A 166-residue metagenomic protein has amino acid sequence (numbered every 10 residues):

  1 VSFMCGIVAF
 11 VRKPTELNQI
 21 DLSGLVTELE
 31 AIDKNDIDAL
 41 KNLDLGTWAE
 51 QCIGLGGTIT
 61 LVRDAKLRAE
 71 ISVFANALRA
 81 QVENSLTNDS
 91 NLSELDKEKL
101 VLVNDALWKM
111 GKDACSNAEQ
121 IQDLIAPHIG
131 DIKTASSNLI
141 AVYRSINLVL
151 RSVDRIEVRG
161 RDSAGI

Functional and structural regions predicted by a protein language model:
V1-I166: Conserved short alpha-helical segments that host acidic/polar catalytic motifs at enzyme active sites
